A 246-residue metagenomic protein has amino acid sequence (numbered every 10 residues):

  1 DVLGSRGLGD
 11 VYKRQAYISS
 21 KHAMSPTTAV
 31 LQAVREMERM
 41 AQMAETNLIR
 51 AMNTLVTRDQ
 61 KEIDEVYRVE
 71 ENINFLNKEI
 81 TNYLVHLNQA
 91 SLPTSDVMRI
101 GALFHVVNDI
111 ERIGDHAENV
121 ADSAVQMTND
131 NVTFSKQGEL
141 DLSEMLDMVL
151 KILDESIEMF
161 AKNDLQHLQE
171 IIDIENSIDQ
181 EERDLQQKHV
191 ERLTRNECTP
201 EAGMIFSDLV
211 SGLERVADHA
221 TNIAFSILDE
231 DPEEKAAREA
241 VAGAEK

Functional and structural regions predicted by a protein language model:
S5-K246: Cytosolic, long alpha-helical scaffolding segments
